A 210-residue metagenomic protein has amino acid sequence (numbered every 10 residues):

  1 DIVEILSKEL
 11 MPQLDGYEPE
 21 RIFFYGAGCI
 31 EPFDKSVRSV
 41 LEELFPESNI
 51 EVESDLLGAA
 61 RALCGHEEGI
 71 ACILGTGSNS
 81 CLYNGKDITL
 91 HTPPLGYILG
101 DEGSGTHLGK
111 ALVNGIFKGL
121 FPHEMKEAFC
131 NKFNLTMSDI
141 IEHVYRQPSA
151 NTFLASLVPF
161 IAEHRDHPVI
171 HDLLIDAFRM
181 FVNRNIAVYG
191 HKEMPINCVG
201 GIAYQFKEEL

Functional and structural regions predicted by a protein language model:
D1-I22, S39-F45, L63-I70, V113-L210: ATP-binding/phosphotransfer module of carbohydrate and carboxylate kinases, centering on a glycine-rich
F24-G26: Short, surface-exposed acidic-centric catalytic microdomains
C29-E124: Phosphate-binding/catalytic loop of phosphoryl-transfer enzymes
